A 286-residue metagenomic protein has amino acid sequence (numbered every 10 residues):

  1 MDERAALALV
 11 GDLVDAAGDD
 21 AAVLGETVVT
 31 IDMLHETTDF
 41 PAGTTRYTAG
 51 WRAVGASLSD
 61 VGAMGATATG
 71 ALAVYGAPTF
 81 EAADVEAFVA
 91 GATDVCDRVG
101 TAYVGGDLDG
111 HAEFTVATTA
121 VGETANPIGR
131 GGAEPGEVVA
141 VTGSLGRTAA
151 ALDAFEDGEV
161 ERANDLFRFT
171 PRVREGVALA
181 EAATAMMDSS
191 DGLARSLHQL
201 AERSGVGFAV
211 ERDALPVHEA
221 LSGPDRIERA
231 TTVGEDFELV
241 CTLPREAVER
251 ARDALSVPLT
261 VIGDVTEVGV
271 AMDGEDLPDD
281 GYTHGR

Functional and structural regions predicted by a protein language model:
M1-T45, V61-M64, T69, A73 (+2 more regions): Extreme N-terminal cap/leader segments of soluble proteins
M1-V28, V54, A149, F155-R162 (+2 more regions): Haloarchaeal acidic low-complexity proteome signature biased toward cell-envelope/secretome components but also
I31, G129-V177: Short, acidic (Asp/Glu-rich) active-site segment that either coordinates a divalent metal cofactor
R46-G70, F88-T101, R174, A178 (+1 more regions): Small-aliphatic-rich amphipathic alpha-helix that forms the alpha element of a beta-alpha
T69-A151: Glycine-rich anion-binding loops of enzyme active sites
F80, F167-E235, T266-G269: Active-site-proximal betaalpha loop/short-helix elements that scaffold phosphoryl/nucleotidyl transfer chemistry
F88, P135, V248-L259: Short amphipathic alpha-helices in soluble, non-transmembrane regions that often serve as interface/regulatory elements
R252-R286: Acidic, Ser/Thr/Pro-rich beta/coil linker or hinge segments at domain junctions
